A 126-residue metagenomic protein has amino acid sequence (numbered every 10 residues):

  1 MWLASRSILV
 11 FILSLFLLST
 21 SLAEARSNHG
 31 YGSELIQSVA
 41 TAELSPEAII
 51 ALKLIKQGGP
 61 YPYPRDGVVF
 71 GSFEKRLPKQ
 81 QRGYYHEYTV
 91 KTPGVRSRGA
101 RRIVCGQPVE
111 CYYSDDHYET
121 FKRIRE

Functional and structural regions predicted by a protein language model:
M1-A4: N-terminal secretory signal peptides that target proteins for export/translocation
S7-T20: Bacterial N-terminal signal peptides
I8, N28, I103-V104: Small/flexible residues
S19-S21, E47, Y88: Generic signature of intrinsically disordered, low-complexity, basic-rich segments and short cationic peptides
E24-S72, R76: N-terminal secretory signal peptides
K56-E126: Functional cores of ribonucleases/endoribonucleases
